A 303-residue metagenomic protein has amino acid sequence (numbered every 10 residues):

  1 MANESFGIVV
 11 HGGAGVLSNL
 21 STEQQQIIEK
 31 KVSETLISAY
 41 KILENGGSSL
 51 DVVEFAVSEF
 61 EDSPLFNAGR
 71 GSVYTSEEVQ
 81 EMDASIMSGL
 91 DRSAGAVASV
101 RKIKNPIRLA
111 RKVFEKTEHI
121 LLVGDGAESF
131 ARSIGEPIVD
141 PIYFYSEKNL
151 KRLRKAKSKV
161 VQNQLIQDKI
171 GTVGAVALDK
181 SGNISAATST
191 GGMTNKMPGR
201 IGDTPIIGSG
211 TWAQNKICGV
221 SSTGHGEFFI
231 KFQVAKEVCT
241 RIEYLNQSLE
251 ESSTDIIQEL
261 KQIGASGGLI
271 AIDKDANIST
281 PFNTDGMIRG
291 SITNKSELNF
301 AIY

Functional and structural regions predicted by a protein language model:
M1-Y303: Alpha/propeptide regions of enzymes that mature by internal proteolysis
